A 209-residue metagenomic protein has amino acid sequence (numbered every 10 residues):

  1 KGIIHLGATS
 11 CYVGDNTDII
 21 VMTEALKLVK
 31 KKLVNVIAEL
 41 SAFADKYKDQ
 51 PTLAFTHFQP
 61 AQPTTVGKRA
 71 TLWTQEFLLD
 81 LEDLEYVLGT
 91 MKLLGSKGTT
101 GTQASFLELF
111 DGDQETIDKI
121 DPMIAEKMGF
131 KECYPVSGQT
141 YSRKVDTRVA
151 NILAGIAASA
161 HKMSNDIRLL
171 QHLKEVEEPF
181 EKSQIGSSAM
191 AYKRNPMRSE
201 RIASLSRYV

Functional and structural regions predicted by a protein language model:
K1-A104, G112-A125, G186-S187, M197-L205: A helix-coil-helix interface module used to build multimeric assemblies and to scaffold catalytic/cofactor sites
H5, F58, S137-G138, E177: Short, surface-exposed helix-loop/turn micro-motifs enriched in polar/charged residues
T65, S137, M190: Conserved short-loop catalytic and cofactor-binding motifs
P122-Q139: A short, charged helix-loop
T140-P179, Q184-V209: A conserved active-site cap/scaffold subdomain adjacent to cofactor or substrate pockets
